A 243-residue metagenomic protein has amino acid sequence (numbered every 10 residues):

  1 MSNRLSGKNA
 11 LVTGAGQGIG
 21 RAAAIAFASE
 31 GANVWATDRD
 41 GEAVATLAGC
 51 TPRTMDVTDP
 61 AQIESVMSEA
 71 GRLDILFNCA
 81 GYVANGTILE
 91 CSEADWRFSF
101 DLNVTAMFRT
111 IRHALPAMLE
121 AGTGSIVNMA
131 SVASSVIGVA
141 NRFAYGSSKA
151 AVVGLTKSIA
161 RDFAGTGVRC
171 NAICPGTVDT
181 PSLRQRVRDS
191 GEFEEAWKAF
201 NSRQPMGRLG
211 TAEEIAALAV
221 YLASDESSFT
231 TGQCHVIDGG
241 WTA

Functional and structural regions predicted by a protein language model:
N9, G16-Q17: Conserved glycine-rich cofactor-binding loop
T87-I88, D95-F100, F200: Substrate-binding pocket helix/loop in short-chain dehydrogenase/reductase
F108, R208-I237, T242: C-terminal substrate-recognition "lid" of short-chain dehydrogenase/reductases
I111, S148, T156: Active-site helix of classical SDR
P116, K157, R161-G165, S228: Alpha-helical segment proximal to the catalytic Tyr-Lys
S131: Residue(s) in the substrate-gating loop at a strand-loop-helix junction that position the organic substrate next
P175-Q185, S224: Short, flexible catalytic-loop segment of classical short-chain dehydrogenase/reductase
